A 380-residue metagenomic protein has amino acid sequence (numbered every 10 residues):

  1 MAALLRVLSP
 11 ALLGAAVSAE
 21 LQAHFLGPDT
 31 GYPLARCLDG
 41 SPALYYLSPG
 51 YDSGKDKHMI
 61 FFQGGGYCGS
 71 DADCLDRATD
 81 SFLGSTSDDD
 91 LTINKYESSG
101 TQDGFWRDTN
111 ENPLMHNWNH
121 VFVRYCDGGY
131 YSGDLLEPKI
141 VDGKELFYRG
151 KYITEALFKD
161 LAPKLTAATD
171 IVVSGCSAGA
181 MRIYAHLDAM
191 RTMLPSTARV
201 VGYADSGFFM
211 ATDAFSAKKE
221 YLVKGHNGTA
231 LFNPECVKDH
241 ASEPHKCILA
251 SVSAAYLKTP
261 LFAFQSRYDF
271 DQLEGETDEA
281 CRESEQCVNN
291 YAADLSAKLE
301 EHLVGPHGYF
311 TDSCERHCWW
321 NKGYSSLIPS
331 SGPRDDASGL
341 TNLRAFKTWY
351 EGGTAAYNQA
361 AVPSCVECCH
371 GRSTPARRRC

Functional and structural regions predicted by a protein language model:
A3-A19: Cleavable N-terminal signal peptides of Sec/SRP-targeted secreted and luminal proteins
S18-C380: C-terminal His-loop and adjacent cap/lid subdomain of alpha/beta-hydrolase
